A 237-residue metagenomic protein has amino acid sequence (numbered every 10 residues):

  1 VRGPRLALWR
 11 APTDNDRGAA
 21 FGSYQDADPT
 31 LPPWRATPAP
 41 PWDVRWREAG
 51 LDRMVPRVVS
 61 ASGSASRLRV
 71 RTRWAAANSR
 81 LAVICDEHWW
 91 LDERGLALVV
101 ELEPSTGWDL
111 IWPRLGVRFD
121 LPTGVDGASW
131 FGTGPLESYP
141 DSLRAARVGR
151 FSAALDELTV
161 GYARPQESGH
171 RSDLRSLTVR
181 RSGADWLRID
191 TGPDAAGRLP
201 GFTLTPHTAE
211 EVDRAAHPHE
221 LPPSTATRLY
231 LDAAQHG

Functional and structural regions predicted by a protein language model:
V1-G237: Beta-strand/loop-rich accessory regions of lumenal/periplasmic or secreted enzymes, predominantly carbohydrate-active
